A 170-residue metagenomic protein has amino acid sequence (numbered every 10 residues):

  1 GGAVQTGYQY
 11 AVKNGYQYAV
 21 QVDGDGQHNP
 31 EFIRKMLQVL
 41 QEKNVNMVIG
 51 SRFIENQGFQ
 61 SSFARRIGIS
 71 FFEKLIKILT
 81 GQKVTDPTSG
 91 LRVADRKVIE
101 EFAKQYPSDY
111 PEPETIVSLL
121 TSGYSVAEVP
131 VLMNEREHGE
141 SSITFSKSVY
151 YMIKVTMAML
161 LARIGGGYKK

Functional and structural regions predicted by a protein language model:
G1-N14, Y18, P30-D109, R136-M157 (+1 more regions): Acceptor/aglycone-binding surface of glycosyltransferases and processive sugar-polymer synthases
Q5, I116-V117: Short, hydrophobic alpha-helix immediately C-terminal to the catalytic nucleophile
G26-Q27: Acidic metal-phosphate-binding loop of nucleotide-sugar-dependent transferases
K83, P107, V117-N134: Catalytic donor-sugar/metal-binding loop of nucleotide-sugar-dependent glycosyltransferases
E114, Y168-K169: Sparse recognition of residues in long alpha-helices and their boundaries
